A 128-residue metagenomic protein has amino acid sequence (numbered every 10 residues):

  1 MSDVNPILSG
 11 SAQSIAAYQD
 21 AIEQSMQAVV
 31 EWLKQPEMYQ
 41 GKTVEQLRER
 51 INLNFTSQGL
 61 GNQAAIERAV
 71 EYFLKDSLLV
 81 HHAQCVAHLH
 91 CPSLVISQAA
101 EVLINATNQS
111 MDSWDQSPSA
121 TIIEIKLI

Functional and structural regions predicted by a protein language model:
S2-I128: N-terminal entrance/gating region of PLP-dependent enzymes' catalytic architecture
